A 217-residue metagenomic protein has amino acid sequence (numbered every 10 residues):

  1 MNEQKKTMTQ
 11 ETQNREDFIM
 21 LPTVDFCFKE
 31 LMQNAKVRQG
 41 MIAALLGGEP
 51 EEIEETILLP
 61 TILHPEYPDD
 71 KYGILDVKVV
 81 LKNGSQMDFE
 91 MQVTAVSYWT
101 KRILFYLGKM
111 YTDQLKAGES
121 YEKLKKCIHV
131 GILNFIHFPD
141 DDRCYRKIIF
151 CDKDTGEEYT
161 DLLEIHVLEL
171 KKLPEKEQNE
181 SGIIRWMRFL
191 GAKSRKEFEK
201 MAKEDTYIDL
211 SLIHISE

Functional and structural regions predicted by a protein language model:
M1-L212, S216: Elongated, amphipathic alpha-helical interaction scaffolds
